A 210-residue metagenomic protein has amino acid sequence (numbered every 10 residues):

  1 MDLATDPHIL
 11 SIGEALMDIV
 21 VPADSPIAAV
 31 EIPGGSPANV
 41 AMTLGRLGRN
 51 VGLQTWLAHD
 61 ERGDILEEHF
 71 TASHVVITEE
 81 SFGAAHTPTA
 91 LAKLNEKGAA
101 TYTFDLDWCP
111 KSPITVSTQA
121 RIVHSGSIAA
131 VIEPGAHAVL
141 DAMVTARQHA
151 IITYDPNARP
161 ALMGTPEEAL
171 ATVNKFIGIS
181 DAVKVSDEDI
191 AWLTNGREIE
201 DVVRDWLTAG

Functional and structural regions predicted by a protein language model:
M1-V76: Glycine-rich phosphate/adenosyl-contacting loop at the front of the ribokinase-like
H8-L10, R121-I122, A182: Structural motif
P22, I122-I128, I151-P160, K184-E188: Short beta-strands and strand-loop turn motifs
A29-V30, Y102-C109, A130-I132, R159-G164 (+1 more regions): Short, flexible loop segments at the rims of nucleotide/cofactor-binding pockets, characterized by
R49-I132, Q148, I152: Conserved N-terminal subdomain of the carbohydrate kinase-like
T145-I151, T208-G210: A short helix->loop->beta-strand "cap" motif at the edges of active sites that frequently abuts
P160-G210: Conserved phosphate/ATP/ADP-binding segment of small-molecule kinases
